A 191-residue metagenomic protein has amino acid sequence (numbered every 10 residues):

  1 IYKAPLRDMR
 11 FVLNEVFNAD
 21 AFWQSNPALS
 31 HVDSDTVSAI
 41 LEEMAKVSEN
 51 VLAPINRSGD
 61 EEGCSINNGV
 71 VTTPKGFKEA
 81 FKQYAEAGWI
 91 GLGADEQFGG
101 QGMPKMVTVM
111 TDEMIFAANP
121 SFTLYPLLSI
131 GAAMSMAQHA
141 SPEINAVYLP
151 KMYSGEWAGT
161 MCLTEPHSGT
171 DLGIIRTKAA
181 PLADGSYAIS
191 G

Functional and structural regions predicted by a protein language model:
I1-T123, V147: Amphipathic, small/basic residue-rich leader segments at the start of a protein or domain
V16, H139, T164-P166: Structured loops at beta-to-helix junctions and adjacent beta-edge loops in soluble globular domains
N18-A19, A117, A137-P142, S154 (+1 more regions): Short, well-ordered loop/turn and helix-capping segments at boundaries between secondary-structure elements and domains
S65, S129-A133, S154, E165-H167: A glycine-rich phosphate-binding loop feature that marks nucleotide/adenosyl-phosphate handling sites
G93, Q101, E143-G191: Glycine-rich, Trp-frequent "lid" loop and neighboring beta-strands that shape and gate the flavin cofactor pocket
P120, L124-P142: N-terminal glycine-rich flavin-associated loop
